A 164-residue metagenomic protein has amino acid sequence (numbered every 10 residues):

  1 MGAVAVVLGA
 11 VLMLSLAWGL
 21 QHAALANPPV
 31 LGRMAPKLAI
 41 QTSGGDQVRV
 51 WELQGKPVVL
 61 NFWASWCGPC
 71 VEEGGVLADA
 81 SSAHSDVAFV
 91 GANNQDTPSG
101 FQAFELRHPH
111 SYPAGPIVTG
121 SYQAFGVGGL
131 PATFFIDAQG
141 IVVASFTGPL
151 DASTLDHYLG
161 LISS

Functional and structural regions predicted by a protein language model:
M1-K37, D156, S164: N-terminal targeting signals for export/organelle localization
S15-G19, F135-S164: Thiol-/selenol-based redox modules, centered on thioredoxin-like and closely related oxidoreductase domains
K37-V58, S81: A short beta-strand-turn-helix
K56-V58, W63-W66, Q139: Short pre-active-site segment immediately N-terminal to redox-active cysteine/selenocysteine motifs in thiol-based
P57-V58, V87, P131: Alpha/beta-hydrolase fold active-site loops
F62-D79: Conserved redox-active cysteine motifs that mediate thiol-disulfide chemistry, especially di-cysteine Cys-X(1-2)-Cys
V90, Q102-Q139: Short, internal strand/loop/helix patches that form the active-site neighborhood or redox-interaction surface
